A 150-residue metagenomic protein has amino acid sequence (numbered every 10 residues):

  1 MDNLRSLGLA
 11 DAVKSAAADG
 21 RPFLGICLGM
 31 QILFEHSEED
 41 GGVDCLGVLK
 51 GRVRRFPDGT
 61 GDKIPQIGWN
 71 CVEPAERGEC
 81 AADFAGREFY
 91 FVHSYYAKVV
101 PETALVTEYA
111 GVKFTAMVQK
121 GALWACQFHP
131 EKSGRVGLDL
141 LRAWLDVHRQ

Functional and structural regions predicted by a protein language model:
M1-I67: Cysteine-nucleophile active-site neighborhood
K14-A18, G51-Q150: Amide-donor transfer/coupling interface in amidating biosynthetic enzymes
